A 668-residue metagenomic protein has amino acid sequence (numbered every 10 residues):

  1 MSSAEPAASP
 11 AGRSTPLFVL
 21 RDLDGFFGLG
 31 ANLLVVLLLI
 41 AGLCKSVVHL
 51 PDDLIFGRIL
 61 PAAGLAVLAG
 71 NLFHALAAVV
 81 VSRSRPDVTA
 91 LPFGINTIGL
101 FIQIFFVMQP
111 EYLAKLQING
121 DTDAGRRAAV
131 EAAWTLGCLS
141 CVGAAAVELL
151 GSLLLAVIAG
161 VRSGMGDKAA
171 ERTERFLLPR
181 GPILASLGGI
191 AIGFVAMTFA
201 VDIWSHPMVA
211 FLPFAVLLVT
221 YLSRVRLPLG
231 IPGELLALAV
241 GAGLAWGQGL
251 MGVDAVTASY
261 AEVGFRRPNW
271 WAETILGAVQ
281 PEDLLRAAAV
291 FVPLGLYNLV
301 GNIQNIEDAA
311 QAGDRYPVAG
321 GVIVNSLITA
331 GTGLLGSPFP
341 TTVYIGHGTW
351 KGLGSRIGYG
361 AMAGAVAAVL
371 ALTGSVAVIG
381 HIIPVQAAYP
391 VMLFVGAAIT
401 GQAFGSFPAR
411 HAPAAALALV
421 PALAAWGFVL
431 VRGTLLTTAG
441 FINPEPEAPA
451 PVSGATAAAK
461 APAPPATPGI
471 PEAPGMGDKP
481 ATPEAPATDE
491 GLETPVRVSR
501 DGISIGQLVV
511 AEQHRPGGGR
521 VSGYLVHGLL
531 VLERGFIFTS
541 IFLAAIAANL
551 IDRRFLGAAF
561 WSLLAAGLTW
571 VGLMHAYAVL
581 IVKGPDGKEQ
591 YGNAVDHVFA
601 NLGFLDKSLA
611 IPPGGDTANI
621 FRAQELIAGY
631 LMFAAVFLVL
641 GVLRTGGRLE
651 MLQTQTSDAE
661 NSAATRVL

Functional and structural regions predicted by a protein language model:
M1-I95, M108-Y112, W570-L626, V636-E660 (+1 more regions): N-terminal alpha-helical transmembrane segments of multi-pass membrane transport and channel/translocase proteins
G12-L218, H347-A377, H381-M392, A397-F407 (+1 more regions): Early transmembrane hairpin of solute transport permeases
R13-L17, H49-L54, A69-V88, D283-I357 (+1 more regions): Membrane-embedded helical hairpins/re-entrant loop segments and their flanking transmembrane helices within multi-pass
L54-I59, V216-Q304, G427-A439, A450 (+5 more regions): Flexible hinge motifs at transmembrane-helix junctions and intramembrane kinks/re-entrant loops in multi-pass membrane
G64, S186-L187, A210-A215, I231-L244 (+5 more regions): Hydrophobic mid-bilayer segments of alpha-helices in multi-pass membrane transport proteins, especially secondary
L76-R85, Y221-G233, G352-G358, A403-P413 (+1 more regions): Membrane-helix interface "capping/anchor" motifs
G137, C141, V201, S205-P207 (+4 more regions): Hydrophobic alpha-helical transmembrane segments
G427-L532, H575-F621: Low-complexity, proline/glycine-enriched hydrophobic segments characteristic of transmembrane helices
